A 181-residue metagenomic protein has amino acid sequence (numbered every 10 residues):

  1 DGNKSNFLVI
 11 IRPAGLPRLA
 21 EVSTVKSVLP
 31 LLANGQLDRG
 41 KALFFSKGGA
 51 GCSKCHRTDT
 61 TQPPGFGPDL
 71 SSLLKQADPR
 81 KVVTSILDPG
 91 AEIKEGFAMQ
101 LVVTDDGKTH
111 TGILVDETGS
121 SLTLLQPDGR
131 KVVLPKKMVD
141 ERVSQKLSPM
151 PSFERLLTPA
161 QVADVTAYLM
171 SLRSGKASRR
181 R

Functional and structural regions predicted by a protein language model:
K4-F7, R12-A14, L87, K108-H110 (+3 more regions): C-terminal capping alpha-helices of c-type cytochrome domains
L16-K47, F66, A77-K81, D105-K108 (+1 more regions): Electrostatic cytochrome c docking/interface patches
P17-L19, H56, E141-V143: Flexible hinge/switch segments at interdomain interfaces of large molecular machines
G40-L43, G48-D59, L70, M150 (+1 more regions): The canonical Cys-X-X-Cys-His
F45, K75, R155-T158: Alpha-solenoid HEAT/Armadillo repeat architecture
T61-L87, A98-S144, P149: Gly/Gly-Pro-rich "capping" loops immediately C-terminal to redox-active cysteine motifs in periplasmic/lumenal
E92-G96: Active-site phosphate-binding and catalytic loops of NTP-dependent enzymes
